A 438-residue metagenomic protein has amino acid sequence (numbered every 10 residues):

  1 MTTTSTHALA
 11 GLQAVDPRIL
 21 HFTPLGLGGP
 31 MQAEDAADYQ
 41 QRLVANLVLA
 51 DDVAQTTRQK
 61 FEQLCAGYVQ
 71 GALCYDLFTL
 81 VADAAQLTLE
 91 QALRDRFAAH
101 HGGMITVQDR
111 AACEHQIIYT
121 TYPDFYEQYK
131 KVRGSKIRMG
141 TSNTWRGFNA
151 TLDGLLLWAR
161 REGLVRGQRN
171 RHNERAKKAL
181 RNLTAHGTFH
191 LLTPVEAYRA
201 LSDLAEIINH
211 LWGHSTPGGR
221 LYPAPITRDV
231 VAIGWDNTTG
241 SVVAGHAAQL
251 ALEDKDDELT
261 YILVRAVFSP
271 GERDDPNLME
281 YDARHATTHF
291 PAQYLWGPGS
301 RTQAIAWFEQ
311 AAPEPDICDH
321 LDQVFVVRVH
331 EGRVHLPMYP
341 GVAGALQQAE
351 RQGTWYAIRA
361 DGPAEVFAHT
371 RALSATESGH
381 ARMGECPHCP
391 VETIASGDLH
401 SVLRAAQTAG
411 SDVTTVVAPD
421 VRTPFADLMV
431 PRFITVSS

Functional and structural regions predicted by a protein language model:
M1-C74, F78-A82, I226-S438: Extended intrinsically disordered or low-complexity regions, especially N/C-terminal cytosolic tails and loops, rather
N46-T57, Y75-A82, S142-W145, N149 (+3 more regions): Amphipathic, non-membrane alpha-helical segments in soluble helical-bundle scaffolds
Q55-E62, A66, L87, Q91 (+1 more regions): Generic structural signal for well-ordered, non-membrane alpha-helices
V69-L73, F97, F189: Short, flexible helix-adjacent loops and helix caps
Y75-H101: Short, hydrophobic, well-ordered secondary-structure elements
E90-A92, R110-P123, I207-G213, T227-T238: Eukaryote-specific, cytoplasm-facing alpha-helical/coiled-coil scaffolding segments in long proteins
R96, H100-R171, L180: Flexible secondary-structure boundary motifs
L157-I226: Charge-enriched, short contiguous segments at helix-coil
